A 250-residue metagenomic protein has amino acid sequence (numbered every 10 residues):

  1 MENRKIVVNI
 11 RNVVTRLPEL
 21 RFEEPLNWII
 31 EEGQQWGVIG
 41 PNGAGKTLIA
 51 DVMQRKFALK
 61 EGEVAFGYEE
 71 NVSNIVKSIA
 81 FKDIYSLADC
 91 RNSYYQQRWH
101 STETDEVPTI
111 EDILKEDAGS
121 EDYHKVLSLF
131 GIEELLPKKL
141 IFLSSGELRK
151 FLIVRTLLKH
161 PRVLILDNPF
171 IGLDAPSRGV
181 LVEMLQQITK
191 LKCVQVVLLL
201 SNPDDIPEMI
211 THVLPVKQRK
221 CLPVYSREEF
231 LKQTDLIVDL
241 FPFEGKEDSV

Functional and structural regions predicted by a protein language model:
E2-E32, G43, A58: A short, flexible loop at the N-terminus of ABC-type nucleotide-binding domains that lies
A50-D117: ABC ATPase nucleotide-binding domain signature region
A118-L135: Conserved ABC ATPase "signature" region
K139-L143, E147: Conserved ABC ATPase signature
I153, L181: Hydrophobic anchor residue at the start of the ABC signature
L164-N168: Catalytic Walker B motif of ABC-type/P-loop ATPase nucleotide-binding domains
R219-F243: Conserved beta-strand-loop-alpha-helix hinge in the C-terminal portion of ABC ATPase nucleotide-binding domains
